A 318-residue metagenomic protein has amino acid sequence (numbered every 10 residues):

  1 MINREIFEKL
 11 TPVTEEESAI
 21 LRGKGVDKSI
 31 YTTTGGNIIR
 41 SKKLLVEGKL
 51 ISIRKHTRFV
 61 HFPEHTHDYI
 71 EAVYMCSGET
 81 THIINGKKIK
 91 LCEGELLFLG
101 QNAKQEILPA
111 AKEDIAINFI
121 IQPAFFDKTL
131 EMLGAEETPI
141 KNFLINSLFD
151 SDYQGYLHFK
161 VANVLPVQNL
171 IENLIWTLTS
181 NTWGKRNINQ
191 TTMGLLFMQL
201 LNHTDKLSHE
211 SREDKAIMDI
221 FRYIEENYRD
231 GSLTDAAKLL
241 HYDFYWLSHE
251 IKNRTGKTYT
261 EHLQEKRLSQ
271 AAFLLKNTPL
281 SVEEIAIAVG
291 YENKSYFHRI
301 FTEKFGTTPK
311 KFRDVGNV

Functional and structural regions predicted by a protein language model:
M1-E79: Generic protein-terminus/edge-of-domain signal
E5-K9, V13, E136-N189: Amphipathic alpha-helical segments enriched in hydrophobic/aromatic residues interleaved with Lys/Arg
V46-K141: N-terminal regulatory/effector-sensing and dimerization cores that precede helix-turn-helix DNA-binding domains
I70, I89, W183-T191, G231: Short, solvent-exposed positions on alpha-helices
P166-E172, N189-G194, L201-G231, L239 (+1 more regions): A short, Lys/Arg-enriched amphipathic alpha-helix from helix-turn-helix/homeodomain DNA-binding modules
L178, F197-L200: A structural signal for well-ordered alpha-helices, especially hydrophobic packing surfaces of coiled-coils
N202, D230, T234-K266, L280 (+1 more regions): Basic/polar phosphate-binding segments, predominantly the helix-turn-helix DNA-binding elements of transcriptional
